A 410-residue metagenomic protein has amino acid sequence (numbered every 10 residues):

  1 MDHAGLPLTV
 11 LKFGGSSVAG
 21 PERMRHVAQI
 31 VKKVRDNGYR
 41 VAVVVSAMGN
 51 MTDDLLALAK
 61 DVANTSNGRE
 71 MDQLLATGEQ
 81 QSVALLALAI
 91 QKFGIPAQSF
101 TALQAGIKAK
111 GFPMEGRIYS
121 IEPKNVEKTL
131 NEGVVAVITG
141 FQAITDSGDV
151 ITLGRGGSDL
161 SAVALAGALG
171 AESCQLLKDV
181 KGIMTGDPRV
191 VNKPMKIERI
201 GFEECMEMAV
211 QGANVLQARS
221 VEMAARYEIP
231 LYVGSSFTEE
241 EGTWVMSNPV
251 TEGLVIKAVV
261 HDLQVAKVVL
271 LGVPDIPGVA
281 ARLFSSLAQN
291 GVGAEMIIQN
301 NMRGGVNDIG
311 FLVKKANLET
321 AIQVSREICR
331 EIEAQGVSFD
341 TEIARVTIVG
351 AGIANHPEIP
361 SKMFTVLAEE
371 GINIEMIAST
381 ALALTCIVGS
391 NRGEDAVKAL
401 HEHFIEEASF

Functional and structural regions predicted by a protein language model:
M1-V221, V388-G389, A408: Nucleotide/pyrophosphate-binding catalytic subdomain
Y39, I95, I229, V292 (+1 more regions): Short phosphate-binding/catalytic loops that engage adenosine nucleotides
A42, S173-L177, L231-V233, E295 (+1 more regions): Short hydrophobic alpha-helical runs that function as membrane-insertion/retention elements
V45-T52, V233-V250, V306, F311: Terminal amphipathic helices with adjacent charged low-complexity linkers/tails
A87, E228, Y232-V233: Structured, non-catalytic alpha/beta "coupling" segments that mediate domain-domain communication and provide generic
A224: Acidic-aromatic/histidine active-site loop/patch
W244-F410: A conserved regulatory-domain signal marking ACT and ACT-like small-molecule sensing domains and adjacent regulatory
